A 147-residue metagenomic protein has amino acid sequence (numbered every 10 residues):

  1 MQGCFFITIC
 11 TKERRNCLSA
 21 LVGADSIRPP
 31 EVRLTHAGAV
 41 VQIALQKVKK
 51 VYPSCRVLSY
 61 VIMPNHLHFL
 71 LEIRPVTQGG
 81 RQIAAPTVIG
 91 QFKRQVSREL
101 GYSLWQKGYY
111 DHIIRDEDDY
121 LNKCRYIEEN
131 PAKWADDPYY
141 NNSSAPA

Functional and structural regions predicted by a protein language model:
M1-A147: Short catalytic/metal-binding and nucleic-acid-binding patches
